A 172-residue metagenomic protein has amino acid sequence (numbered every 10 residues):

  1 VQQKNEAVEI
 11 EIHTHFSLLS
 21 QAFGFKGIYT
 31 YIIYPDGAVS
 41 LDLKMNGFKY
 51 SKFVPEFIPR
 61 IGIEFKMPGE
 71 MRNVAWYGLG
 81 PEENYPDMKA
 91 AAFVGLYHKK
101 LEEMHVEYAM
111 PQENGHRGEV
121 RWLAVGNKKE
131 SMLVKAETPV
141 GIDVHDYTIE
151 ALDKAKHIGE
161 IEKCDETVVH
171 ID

Functional and structural regions predicted by a protein language model:
V1-D172: Beta-strand/loop-rich accessory regions of lumenal/periplasmic or secreted enzymes, predominantly carbohydrate-active
